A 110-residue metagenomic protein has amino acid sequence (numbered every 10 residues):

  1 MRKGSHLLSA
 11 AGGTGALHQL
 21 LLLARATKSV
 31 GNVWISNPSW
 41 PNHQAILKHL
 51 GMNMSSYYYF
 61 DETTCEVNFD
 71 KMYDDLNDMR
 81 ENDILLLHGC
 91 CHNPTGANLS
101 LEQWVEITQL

Functional and structural regions predicted by a protein language model:
M1-L110: Conserved core of the PLP fold type I
